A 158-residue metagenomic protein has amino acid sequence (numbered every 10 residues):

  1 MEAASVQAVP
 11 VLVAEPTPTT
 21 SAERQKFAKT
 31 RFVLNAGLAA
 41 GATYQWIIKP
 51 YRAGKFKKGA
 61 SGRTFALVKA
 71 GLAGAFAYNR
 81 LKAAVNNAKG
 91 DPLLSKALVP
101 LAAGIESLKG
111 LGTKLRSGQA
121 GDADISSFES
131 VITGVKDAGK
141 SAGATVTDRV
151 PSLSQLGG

Functional and structural regions predicted by a protein language model:
M1, P92-L94, G104: N-terminal hydrophobic targeting segments
M1-P10, A14: C-terminal region of N-terminal signal peptides and the immediate post-cleavage residues of exported proteins
L12-P18, W46, P50: Short N-terminal helix-initiation segments at or just after the protein's N-terminus
A14-F32, R63: Disorder-to-helix initiation segments
Q25-K49, K55, A103-G158: C-terminal amphipathic alpha-helix
N35-D91, P100: Alpha-helical segments in soluble extracytoplasmic regions
S61-T64, V68-G71, L94-A102, D122-G134: Short, charged, amphipathic alpha-helical segments
K89-L93, S117-A120: Alpha-helical structural elements of signaling/regulatory helical domains
